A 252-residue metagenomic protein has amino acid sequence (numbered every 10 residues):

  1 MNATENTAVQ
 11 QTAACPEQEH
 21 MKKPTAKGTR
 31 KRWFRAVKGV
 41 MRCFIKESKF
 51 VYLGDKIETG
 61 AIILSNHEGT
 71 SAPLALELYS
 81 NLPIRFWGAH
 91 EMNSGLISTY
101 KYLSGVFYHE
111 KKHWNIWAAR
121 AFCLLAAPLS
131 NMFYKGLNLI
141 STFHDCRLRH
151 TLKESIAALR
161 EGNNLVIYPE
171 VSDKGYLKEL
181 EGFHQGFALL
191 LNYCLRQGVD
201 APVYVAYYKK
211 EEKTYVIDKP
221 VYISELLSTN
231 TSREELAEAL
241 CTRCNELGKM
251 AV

Functional and structural regions predicted by a protein language model:
N2-P24, H144-V252: Non-catalytic C-terminal accessory region of glycerolipid acyltransferases and related lyso-lipid remodeling enzymes
M21-W33: Helix-enriched interaction subdomains in cytosolic or periplasmic regions, typified by TIR/SEFIR signaling/NADase cores
R30, A36-G69, L78: Helix-to-loop junction immediately C-terminal to a conserved catalytic motif
A36-G39, A75, L129-F133, L190 (+1 more regions): Amphipathic alpha-helical segments that form well-ordered structural scaffolds and often line/cohere around active
I45-K46, N138-L139, K249: Short aromatic/hydrophobic-glycine micro-motifs
E47-Y52, A72-P73, A127, L152-K153: A generic local structural motif
D55, E77-L78, N131-F133, I156-R160 (+1 more regions): Short, charge-rich binding segments
E58-H144: Catalytic core of membrane glycerolipid acyltransferases/transacylases, capturing the structured, soluble-facing
